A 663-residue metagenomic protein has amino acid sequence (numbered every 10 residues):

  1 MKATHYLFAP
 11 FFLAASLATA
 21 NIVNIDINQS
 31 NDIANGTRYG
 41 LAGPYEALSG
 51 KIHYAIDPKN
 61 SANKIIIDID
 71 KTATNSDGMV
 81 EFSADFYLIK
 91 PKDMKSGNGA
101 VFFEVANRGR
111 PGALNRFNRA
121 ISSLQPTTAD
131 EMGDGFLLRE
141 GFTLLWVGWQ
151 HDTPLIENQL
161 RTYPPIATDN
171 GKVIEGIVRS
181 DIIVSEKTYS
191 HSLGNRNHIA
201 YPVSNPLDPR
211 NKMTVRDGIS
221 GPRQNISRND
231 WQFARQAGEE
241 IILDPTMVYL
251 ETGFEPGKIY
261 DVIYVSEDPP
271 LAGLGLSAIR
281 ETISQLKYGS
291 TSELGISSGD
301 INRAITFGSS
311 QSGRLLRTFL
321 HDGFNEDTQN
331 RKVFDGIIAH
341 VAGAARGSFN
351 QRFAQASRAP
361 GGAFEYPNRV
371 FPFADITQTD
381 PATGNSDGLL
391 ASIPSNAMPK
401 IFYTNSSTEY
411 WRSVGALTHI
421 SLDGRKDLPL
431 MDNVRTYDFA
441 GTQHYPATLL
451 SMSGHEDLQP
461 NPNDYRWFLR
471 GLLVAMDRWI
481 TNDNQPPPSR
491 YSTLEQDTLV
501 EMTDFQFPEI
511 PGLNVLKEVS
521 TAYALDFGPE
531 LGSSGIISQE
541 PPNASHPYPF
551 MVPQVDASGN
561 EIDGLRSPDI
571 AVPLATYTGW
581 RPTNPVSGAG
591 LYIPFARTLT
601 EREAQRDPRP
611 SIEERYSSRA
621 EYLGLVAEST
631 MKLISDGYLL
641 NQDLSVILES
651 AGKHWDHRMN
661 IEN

Functional and structural regions predicted by a protein language model:
M1-F8: Bacterial N-terminal signal peptides that target proteins for export
P10-A14: Generic detector of N-terminal low-structure segments
A15-T19: N-terminal signal peptide c-region/cleavage motif recognized by signal peptidases
N21-N663: C-terminal His-loop and adjacent cap/lid subdomain of alpha/beta-hydrolase
